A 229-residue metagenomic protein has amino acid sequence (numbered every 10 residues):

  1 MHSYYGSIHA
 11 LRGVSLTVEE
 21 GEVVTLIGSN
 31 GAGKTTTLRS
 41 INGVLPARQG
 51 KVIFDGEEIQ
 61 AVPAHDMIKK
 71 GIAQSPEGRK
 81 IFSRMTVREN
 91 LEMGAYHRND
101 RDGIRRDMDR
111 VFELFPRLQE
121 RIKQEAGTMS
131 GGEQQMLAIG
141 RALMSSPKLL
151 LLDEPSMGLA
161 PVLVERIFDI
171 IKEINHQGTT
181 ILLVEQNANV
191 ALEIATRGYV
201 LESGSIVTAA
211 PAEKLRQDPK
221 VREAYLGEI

Functional and structural regions predicted by a protein language model:
M1-I229: Glycine-rich phosphate-binding loops of nucleotide-dependent enzymes
